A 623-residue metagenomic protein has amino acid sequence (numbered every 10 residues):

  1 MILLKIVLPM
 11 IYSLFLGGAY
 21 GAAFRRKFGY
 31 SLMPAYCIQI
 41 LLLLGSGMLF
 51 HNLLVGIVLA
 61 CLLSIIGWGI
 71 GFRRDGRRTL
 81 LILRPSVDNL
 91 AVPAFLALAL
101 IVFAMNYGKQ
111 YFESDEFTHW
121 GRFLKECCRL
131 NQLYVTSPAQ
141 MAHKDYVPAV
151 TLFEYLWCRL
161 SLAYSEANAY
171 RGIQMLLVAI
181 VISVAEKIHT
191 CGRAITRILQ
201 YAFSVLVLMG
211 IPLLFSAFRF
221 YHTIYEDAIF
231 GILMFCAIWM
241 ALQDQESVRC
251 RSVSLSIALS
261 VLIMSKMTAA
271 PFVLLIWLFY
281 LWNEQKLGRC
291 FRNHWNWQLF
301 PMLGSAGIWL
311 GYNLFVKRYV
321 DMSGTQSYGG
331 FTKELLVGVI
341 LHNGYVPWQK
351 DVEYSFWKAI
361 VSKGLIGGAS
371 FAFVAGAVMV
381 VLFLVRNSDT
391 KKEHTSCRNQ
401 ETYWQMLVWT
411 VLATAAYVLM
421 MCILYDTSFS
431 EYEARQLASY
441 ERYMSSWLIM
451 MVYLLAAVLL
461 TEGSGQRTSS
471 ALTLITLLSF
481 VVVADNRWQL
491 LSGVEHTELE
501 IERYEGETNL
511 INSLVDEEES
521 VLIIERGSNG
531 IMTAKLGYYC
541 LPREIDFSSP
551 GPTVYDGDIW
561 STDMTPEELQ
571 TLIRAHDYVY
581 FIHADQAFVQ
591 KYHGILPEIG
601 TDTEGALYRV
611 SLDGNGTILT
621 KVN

Functional and structural regions predicted by a protein language model:
M1-R84: Membrane-embedded, hydrophobic transmembrane alpha-helices
L41-M48, A237, R251-M267, P271-L278: Membrane-interface alpha helices of multi-pass inner-membrane proteins
W68-P85, F272-L303: Perimembrane helix-loop-helix junctions
I101-L199: Active-site lumenal/periplasmic loops and adjacent helix-entry segments of GT-C-fold, multi-pass membrane
G108-Y111, F153, W282-K286, N293-F383: Membrane-lumen/periplasm interface segments of specific transmembrane helices in polyprenyl phosphate-linked
K125, E226-M234, S265, P271-F272 (+1 more regions): Hydrophobic/aromatic-rich transmembrane helices and adjacent perimembrane loops
Q200, R251-L259, V273, W277 (+2 more regions): Signature aromatic-anchored transmembrane alpha helix within multi-pass, membrane-resident enzymes that catalyze glycan
L477-K535: Membrane-embedded, lumen/periplasm-facing catalytic core of multi-pass transferases that use lipid-linked donors
